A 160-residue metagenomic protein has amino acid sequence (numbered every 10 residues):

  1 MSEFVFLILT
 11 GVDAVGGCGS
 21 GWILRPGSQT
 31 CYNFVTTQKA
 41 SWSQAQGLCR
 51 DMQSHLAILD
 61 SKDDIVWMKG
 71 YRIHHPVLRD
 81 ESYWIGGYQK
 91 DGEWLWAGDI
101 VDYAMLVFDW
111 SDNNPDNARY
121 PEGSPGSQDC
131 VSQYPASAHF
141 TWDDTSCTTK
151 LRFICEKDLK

Functional and structural regions predicted by a protein language model:
M1-F6: Classical eukaryotic N-terminal signal peptides for Sec-dependent ER targeting/secretion, especially the positively
T10-S54: Extracellular disulfide-stabilized recognition modules
S20, L24-P26, N33, D51 (+5 more regions): Disulfide-rich extracellular modules and peptides
T37-K39, K62-D64, H74, Y88-G92 (+4 more regions): Acidic glycine-/aspartate-rich tracts in secreted/extracellular proteins
A40-G87: Conserved hydrophobic ligand-interaction patch in extracellular adhesion modules
R79-G126: Surface-exposed ligand-recognition segments of extracellular binding domains, strongest in the long/variable loop
G126-Q133: Short carbohydrate-recognition loop motifs
D143-K160: Short, structured beta-strand segments at or near domain termini in extracellular proteins/domains
